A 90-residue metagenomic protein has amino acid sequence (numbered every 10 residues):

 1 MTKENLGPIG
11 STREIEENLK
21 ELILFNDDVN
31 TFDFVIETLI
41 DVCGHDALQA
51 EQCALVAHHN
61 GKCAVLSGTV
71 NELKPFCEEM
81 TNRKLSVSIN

Functional and structural regions predicted by a protein language model:
M1-N90: Terminal domain-initiation and capping elements
